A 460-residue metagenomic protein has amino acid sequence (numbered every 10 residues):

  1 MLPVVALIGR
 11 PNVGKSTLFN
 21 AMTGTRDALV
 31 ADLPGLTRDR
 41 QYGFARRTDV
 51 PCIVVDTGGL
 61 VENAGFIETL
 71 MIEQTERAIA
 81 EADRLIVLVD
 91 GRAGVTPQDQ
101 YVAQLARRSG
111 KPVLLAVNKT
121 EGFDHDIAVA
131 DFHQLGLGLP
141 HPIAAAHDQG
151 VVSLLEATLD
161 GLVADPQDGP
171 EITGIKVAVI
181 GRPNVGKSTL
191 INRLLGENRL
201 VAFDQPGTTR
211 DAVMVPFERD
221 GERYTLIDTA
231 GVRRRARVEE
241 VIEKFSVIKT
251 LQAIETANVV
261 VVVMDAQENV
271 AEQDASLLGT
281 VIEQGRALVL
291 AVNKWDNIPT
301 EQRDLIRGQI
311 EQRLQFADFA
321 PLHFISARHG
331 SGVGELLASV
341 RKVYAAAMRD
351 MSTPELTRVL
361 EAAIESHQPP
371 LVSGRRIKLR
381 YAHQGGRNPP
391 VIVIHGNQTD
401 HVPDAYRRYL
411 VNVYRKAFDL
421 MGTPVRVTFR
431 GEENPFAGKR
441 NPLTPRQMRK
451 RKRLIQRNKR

Functional and structural regions predicted by a protein language model:
M1-T23, L29, V95, R108 (+2 more regions): C-terminal-of-GTPase-core extension/linker across diverse P-loop GTPases
D32-F66, E73-R84, G207-R237, E255-V259: Switch I (G2) and immediately adjacent beta-strands of P-loop GTPase domains
V55, G59-I79, R84-R107, H125 (+3 more regions): Hydrophobic alpha-helical bundles that form the membrane domains of multi-pass transporters
L85-I86, V113, L288: Hydrophobic beta-strand scaffold residues
D90, K111, L115-E121: Accessory, often N-terminal, substrate/partner-engagement and coupling regions that sit outside the core NTP/cofactor
